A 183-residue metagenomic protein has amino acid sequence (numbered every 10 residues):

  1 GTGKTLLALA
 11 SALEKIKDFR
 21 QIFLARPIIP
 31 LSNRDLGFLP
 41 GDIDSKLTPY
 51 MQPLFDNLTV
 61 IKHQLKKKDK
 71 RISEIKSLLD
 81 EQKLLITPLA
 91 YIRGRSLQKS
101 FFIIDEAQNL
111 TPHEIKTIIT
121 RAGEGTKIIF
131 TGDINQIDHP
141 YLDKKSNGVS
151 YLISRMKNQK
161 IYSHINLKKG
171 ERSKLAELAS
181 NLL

Functional and structural regions predicted by a protein language model:
G1-F101, N109-L183: Conserved helicase motor core of SF1/SF2 NTP-dependent helicases
D105: Walker B catalytic carboxylates
